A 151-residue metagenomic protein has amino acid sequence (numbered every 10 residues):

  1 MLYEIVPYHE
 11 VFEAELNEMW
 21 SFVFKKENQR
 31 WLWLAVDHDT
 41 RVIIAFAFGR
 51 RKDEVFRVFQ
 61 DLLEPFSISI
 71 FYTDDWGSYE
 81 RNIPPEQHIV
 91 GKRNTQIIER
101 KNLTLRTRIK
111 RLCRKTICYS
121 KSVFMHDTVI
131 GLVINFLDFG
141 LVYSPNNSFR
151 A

Functional and structural regions predicted by a protein language model:
M1-A151: Residue-level recognition of single "structural anchor" positions that define or cap local secondary structure
